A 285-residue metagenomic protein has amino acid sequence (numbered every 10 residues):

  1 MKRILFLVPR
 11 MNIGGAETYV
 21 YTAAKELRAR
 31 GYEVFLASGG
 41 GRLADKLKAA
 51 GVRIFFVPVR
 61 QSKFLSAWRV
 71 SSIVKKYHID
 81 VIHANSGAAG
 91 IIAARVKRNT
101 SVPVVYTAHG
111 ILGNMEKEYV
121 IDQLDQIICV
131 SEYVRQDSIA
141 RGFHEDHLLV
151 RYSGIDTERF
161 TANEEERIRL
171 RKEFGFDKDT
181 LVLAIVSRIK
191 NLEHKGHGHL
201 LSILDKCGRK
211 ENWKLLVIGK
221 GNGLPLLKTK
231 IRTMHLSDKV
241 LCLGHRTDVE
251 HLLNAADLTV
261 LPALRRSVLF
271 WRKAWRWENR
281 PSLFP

Functional and structural regions predicted by a protein language model:
K2, F6-L65, H147-L149, G221-G223: N-terminal strand-loop element at the rim of the active site of nucleotide-sugar-dependent glycosyltransferases
G31-E33, K172-E173, D177-A184, H197 (+1 more regions): A conserved nucleotide-sugar
K63, A84-G90, A108: Short His-centered aromatic/hydrophobic patch
W68-K75, P225-L226, L241-A256, R276: Short acidic alpha-helix that forms the nucleotide-activated donor recognition element in Leloir-type transferases
I79-V81, K239, N254-S267, N279-R280: Acidic donor-binding loop of glycosyltransferase active sites
R98-E132, R141: A conserved, positively charged/aromatic
Y133, G154: Carbohydrate-associated surface elements
T161-F176: A short helix/loop element that forms part of the nucleotide-sugar donor recognition site in Leloir-type
